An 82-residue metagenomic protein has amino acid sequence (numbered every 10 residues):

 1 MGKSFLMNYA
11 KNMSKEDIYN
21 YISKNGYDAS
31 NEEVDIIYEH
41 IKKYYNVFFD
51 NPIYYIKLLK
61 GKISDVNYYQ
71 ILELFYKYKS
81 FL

Functional and structural regions predicted by a protein language model:
G2-N31, D35: N-terminal acidic leader/helix
N12-K15, Y19, I37, F49 (+2 more regions): A generic structural signal for ordered alpha-helices
I22, Y38-I41, F75: Amphipathic alpha-helical interface segments used for dimerization/assembly
G26, K42-F49, N67: Short alpha-helix boundary/capping elements
V34-N46, K57-L59: Amphipathic alpha-helical segments that form the core helices of the histone-fold
D50-F81: Long, compositionally biased
